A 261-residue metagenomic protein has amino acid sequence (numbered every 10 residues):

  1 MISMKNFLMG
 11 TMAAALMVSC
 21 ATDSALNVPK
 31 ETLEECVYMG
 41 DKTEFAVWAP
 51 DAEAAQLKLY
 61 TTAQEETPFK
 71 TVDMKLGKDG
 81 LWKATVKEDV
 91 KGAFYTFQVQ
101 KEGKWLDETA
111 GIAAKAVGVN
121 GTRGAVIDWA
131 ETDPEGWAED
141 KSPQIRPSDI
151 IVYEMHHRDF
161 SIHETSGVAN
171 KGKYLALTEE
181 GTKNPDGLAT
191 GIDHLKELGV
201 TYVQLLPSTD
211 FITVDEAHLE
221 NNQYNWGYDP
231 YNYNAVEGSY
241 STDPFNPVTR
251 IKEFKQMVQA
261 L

Functional and structural regions predicted by a protein language model:
I2-A21: Gram-negative bacterial Sec-dependent N-terminal signal peptides
A21-K42, L76-E179: The feature marks proteins involved in alpha-glucan
V47, F97, M155, L195 (+2 more regions): Conserved, mostly hydrophobic/aromatic
W48-A55, V90: Short proline/glycine-enriched turn/loop motifs at strand-loop junctions of beta-rich domains
Y60-E66, E102: Change "in extracellular beta-sheet-rich domains … of secreted and cell-surface proteins" to "in beta-sheet-rich domains
S166-K183, D215-Q259: Aromatic- and acidic-residue-enriched carbohydrate-binding clefts of CAZyme catalytic domains
E180-H194: Short, acidic/polar
L195-N222: Carboxylate/His-rich catalytic cores and anion/metal-binding grooves
